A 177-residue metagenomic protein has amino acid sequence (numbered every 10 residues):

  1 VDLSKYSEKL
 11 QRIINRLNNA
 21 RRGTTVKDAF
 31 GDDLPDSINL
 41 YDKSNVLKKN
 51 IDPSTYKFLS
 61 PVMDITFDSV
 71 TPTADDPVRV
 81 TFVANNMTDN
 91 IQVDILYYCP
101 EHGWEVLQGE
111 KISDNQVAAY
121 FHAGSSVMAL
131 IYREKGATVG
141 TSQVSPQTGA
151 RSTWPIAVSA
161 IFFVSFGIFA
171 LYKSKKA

Functional and structural regions predicted by a protein language model:
V1-F58, V70-Q92, Y132-W154, S174: Feature for mature exported/ectodomain regions
M63-T71: Beta-strand-rich interaction surfaces with strong enrichment in secreted/lumenal proteins
R79-V83, Q116-A123: Exposed aromatic-hydrophobic patches
D94-L96: Beta-strand signatures of extracellular beta-sandwich domains
C99-H102, E134-G136: Solvent-exposed strand-loop boundary residues in beta-sheet-rich modules
E101-G109: Surface-exposed loop/edge segments in extracytoplasmic proteins
A118-G140: C-terminal beta-strand-rich structural cap/linker in extracellular carbohydrate-active enzymes
A160-A177: C-terminal membrane-anchoring or membrane-association module
